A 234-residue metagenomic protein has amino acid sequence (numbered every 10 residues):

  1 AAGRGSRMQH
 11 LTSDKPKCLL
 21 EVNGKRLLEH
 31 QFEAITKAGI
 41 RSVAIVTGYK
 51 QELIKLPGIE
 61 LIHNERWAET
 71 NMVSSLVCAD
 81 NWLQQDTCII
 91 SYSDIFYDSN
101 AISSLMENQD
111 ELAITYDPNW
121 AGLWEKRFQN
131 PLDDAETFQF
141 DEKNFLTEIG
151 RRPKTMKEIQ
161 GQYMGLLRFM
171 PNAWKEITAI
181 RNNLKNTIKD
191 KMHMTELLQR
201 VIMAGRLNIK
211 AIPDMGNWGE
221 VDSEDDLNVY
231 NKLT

Functional and structural regions predicted by a protein language model:
A1-T12: N-terminal nucleotide-binding beta1-loop-alpha1 segment
S13-C18: Short alpha-helical oligomerization interface
L19, F138-F140, A211: A structural signal for short hydrophobic beta-strand segments in well-ordered beta-sheet cores
E21, K25-I90, I188-K189: Conserved N-terminal catalytic core of the sugar/cofactor nucleotidyltransferase
E21, W82, Q139, R168-M170 (+1 more regions): Short, well-ordered beta-strand micro-motif
S93-I95: The conserved acidic donor/metal-binding loop of glycosyltransferases
S99-I180: Conserved core of the sugar-phosphate nucleotidyltransferase
I149, M156-T234: Conserved alpha/beta core of the MobA/IspD/sugar-nucleotide pyrophosphorylase nucleotidyltransferase superfamily
